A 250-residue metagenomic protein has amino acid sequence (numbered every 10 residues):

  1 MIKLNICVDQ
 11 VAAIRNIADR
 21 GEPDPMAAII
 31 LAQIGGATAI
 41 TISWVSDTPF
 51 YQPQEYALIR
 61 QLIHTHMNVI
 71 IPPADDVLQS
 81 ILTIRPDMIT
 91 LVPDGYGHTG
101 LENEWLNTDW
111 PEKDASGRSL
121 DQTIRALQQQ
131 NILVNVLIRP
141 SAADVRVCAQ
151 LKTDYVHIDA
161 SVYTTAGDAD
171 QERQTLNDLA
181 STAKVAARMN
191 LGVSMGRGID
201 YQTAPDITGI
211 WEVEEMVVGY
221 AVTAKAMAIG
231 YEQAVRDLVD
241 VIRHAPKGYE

Functional and structural regions predicted by a protein language model:
M1-P72, L82-R85, V147, Q174: Conserved N-terminal beta1-alpha1 strand-loop-helix module at the mouth
I2-V8, I40-I42, M67-V69, D87-L91 (+4 more regions): Hydrophobic faces of well-ordered beta-strands that scaffold small-molecule active sites in alpha/beta enzyme cores
C7-P25, H66-P73, G100-A115, N131-P140 (+2 more regions): Active-site mouth loops of central-metabolism enzymes
W44-R125, A143-D144, I158-D159, L179-V185: N-terminal active-site wall of soluble small-molecule enzyme domains
R60, N103-L106, D168-E172, K225-G248: C-terminal helical cap(s) of enzyme catalytic domains, especially alpha/beta-barrels
A74-D87, S141-K152, V193-M195, I199-V213: Catalytic cores of alpha/beta
T90-T99, Y155-G167, W211-Y231: Glycine-rich phosphate-binding active-site loops on the catalytic face of alpha/beta enzymes
L133-V185: Histidine/lysine/aspartate-rich catalytic loop segments that bind and position anionic ligands
